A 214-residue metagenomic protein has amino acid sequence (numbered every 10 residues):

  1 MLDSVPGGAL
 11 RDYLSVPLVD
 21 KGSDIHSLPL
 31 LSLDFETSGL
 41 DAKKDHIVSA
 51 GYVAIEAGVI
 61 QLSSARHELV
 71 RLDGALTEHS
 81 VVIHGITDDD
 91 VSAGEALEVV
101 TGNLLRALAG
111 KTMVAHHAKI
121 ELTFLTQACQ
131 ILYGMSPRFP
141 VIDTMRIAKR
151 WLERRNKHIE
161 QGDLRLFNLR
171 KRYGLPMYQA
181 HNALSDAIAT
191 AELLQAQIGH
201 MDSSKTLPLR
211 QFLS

Functional and structural regions predicted by a protein language model:
L2-F139, E160-H181: Conserved non-catalytic scaffold segment of RNase H-like nuclease domains
F35-G39, R146, A189: Short, glycine/acidic-enriched loop or turn micro-motifs at the edges of active sites
T126, A191-I198: Short, amphipathic alpha-helical segments that act as regulatory/interfacial helices in nucleotide-processing proteins
I142-E160: Short alpha-helix plus adjacent loop in nuclease-associated cores
N182-L193: Acidic, divalent-metal-coordinating active-site segment for phosphoryl/phosphodiester hydrolysis, typified by short
M201-S214: Mixed-charge, glycine-rich, non-catalytic linkers/tails in nucleic-acid processing enzymes
